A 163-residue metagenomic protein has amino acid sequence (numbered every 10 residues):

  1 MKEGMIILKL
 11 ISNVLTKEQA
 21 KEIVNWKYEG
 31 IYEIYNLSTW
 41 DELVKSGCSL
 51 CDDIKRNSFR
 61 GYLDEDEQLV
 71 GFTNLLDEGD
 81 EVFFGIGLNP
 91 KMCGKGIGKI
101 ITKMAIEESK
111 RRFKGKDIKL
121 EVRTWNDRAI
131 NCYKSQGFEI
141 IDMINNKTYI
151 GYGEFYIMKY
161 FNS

Functional and structural regions predicted by a protein language model:
M1-K21, N162-S163: Conserved N-terminal entry element of GNAT/NAT acetyltransferase domains
I7, F83, G115-D117: Short, solvent-exposed beta-strand edge segments and adjacent coil->beta transition regions
S12, G94, V122: Conserved SAM-binding loop
V14-K17, V24-C93, E108, R112 (+1 more regions): Acetyl-CoA-dependent GNAT
K21, I130-N131: Alpha-helical elements of the RecA-like P-loop NTPase motor core of helicases
K45, V70-G71, I141-T148: A short, acidic/glycine-rich surface segment
L88, G94-E108, N131-S135: Conserved acetyl-CoA-binding loop-helix of GNAT-fold acetyltransferases
G115-K119, R123-I130, Q136, D142-S163: C-terminal "cap" of GNAT-fold acetyltransferases
